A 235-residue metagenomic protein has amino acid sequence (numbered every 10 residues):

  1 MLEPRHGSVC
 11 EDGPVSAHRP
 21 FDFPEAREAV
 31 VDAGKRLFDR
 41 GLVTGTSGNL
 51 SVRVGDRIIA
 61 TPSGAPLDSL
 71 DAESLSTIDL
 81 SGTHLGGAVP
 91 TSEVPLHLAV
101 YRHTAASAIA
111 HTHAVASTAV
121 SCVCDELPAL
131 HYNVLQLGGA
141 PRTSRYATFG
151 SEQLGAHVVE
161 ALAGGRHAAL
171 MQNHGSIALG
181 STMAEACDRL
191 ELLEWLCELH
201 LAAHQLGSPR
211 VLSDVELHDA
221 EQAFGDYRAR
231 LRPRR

Functional and structural regions predicted by a protein language model:
C10-R235: Glycine-rich flexible loops
